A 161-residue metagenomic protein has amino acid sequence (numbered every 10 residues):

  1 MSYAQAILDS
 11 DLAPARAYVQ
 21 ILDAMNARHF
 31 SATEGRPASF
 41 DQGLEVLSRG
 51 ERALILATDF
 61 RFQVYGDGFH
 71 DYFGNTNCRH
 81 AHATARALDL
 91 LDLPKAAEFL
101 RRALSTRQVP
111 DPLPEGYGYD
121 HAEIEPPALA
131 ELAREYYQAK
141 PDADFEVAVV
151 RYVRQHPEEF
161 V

Functional and structural regions predicted by a protein language model:
M1-G66, H70-A81, A87-V161: Extended, alpha-helix-rich binding/interface surfaces that flank or overlap catalytic cores and mediate recognition
